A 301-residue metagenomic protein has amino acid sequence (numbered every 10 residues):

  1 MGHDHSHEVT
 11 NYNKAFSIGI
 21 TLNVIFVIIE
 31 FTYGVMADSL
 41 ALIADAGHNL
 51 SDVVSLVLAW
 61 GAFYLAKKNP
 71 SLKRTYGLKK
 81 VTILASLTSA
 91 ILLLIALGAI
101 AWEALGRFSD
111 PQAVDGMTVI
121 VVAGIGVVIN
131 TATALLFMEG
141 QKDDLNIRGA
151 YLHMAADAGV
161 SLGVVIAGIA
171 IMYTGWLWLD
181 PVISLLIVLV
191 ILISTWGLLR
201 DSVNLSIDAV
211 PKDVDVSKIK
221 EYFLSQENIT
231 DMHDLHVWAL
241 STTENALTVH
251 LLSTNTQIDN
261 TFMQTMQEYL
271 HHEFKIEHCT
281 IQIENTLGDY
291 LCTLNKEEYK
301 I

Functional and structural regions predicted by a protein language model:
G2-I18, A37, I43, G47 (+1 more regions): Alpha-helical transmembrane segments and adjacent TM-loop junctions that form the membrane-embedded core of multi-pass
G19-I29: The first (N-terminal) embedded transmembrane alpha-helix
